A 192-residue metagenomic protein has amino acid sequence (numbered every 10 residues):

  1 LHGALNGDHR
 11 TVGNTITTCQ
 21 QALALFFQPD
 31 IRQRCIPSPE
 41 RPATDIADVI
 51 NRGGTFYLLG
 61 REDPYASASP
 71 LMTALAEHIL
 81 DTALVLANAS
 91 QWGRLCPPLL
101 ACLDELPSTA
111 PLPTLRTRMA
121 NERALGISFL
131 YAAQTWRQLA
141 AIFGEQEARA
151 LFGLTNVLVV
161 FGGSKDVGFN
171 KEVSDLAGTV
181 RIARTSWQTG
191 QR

Functional and structural regions predicted by a protein language model:
L1-I127: P-loop NTPase motor domains
D45, G53-G54, T117-A120, Q138-R192: P-loop NTPase motor core of the ASCE superfamily
L58-L59, C102, A132-Q134, V160-G162: Conserved beta-strand segments of the P-loop GTPase G domain that flank and frequently precede/overlap
L86-G93, Y131-Q134, R184-Q191: A generic structural motif
E122-I142: Sensor-1/coupling segment of RecA-like P-loop NTPase cores
